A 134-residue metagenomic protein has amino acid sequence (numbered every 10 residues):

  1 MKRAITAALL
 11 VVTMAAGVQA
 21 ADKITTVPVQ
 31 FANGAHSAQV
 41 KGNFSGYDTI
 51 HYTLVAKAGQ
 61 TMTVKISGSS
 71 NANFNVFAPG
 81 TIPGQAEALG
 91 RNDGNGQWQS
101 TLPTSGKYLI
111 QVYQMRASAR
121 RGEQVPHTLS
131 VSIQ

Functional and structural regions predicted by a protein language model:
M1-A4: Bacterial Sec-dependent N-terminal signal peptides
A7-A15: Bacterial N-terminal signal peptides
A20-D48: Transition segment at domain starts
A21-Q30, Y52, Y108-Q134: C-terminal edge strands of extracellular/lumenal beta-sandwich accessory domains
P28, A32-G34, Q39, I82 (+4 more regions): Extended interaction regions within the primary functional domain
F44-G106, Q111-M115: Acidic, Ser/Thr/Pro-rich low-complexity intrinsically disordered segments
